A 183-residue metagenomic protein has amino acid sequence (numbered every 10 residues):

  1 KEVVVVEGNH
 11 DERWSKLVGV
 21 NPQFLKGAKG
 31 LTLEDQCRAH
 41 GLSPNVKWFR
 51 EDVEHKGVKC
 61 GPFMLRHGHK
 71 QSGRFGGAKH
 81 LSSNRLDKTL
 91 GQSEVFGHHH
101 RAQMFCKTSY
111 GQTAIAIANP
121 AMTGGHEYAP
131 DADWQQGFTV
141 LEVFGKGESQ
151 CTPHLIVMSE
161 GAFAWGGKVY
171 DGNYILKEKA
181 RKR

Functional and structural regions predicted by a protein language model:
K1-N45, R183: Core catalytic region of metal-dependent phosphoesterases/phosphodiesterases, especially metallo-beta-lactamase-like
K1-V3, K56, G137: Generic beta-strand structural signal
V4-H10, V46-E54, H154-E160: Acidic carboxylate-rich catalytic motifs and surrounding loops in phosphoryl-/glycosyl-chemistry enzymes
K16-V18, E34-R74: Hydrophobic, aromatic-enriched interface-forming segments
Q23-G27, E51-G57, H100-M104: A broad, low-specificity signal for short, low-complexity segments enriched in glycine/proline and polar/charged
K56, R181-R183: Intrinsically disordered, low-complexity acidic regions enriched in Pro/Ser/Thr
G61-A162: Conserved beta-sheet core of the metallophosphoesterase superfamily
Q150, H154-R181: Polar, enzyme-active/binding microenvironments
